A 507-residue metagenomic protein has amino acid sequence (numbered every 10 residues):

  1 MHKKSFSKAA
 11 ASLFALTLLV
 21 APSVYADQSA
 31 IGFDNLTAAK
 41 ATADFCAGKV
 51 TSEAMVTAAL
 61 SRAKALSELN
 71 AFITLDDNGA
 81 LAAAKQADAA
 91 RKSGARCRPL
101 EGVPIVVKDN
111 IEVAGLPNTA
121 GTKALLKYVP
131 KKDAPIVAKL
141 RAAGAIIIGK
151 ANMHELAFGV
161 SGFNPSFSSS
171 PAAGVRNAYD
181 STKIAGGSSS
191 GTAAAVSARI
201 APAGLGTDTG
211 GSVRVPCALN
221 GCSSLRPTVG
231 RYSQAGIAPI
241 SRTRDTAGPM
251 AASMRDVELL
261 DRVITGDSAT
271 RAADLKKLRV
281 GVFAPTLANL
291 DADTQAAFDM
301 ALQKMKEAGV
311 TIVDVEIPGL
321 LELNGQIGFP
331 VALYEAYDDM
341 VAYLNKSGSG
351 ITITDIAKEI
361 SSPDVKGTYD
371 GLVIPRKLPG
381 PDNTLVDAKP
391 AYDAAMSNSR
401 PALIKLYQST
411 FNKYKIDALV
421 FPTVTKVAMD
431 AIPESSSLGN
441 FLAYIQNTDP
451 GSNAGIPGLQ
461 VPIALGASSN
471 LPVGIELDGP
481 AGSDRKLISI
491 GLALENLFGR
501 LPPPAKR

Functional and structural regions predicted by a protein language model:
H2-A82, D299-G309, P503-R507: An N-terminal boundary/leader segment
D34, I111-P117, T246, V263-S349: Gly/Ser-rich, acidic/histidine-flanked active-site/gating loops
G48, G102, A201, I264 (+1 more regions): Glycine-rich, small-residue loops and helix-cap segments that act as flexible hinges at active-site edges
V56-T57, K85, D293-P318, V341-I360 (+1 more regions): Acyltransferase
A65, I146, S197-A288, D299-K304 (+2 more regions): Structural helix-boundary/capping segments
L66-P130: N-terminal, positively charged, Ser/Thr/Ala/Gly-biased leader segments that form transit/presequence-like amphipathic
L100-A120, K277, Y334-A402, D417 (+1 more regions): Short helix-loop capping/hinge segments that flank enzyme active sites or metal/cofactor-binding pockets
E101-D245, F283-P285, F421-G439: Short glycine/serine-rich loop/turn segments
